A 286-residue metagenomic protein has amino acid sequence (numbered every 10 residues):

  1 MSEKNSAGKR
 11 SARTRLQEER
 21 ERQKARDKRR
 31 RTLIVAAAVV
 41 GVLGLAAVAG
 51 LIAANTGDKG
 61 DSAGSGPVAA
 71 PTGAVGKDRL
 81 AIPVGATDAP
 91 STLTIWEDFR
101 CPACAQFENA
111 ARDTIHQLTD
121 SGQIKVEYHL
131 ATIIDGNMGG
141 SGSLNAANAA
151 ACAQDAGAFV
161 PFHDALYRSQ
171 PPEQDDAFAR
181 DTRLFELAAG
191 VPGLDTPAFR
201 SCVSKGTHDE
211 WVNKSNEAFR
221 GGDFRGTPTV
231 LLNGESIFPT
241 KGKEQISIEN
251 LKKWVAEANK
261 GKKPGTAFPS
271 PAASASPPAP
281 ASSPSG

Functional and structural regions predicted by a protein language model:
S2-A38, G50, T92-L118, N148-A158 (+2 more regions): Primarily hydrophobic membrane-targeting regions of prokaryotic envelope proteins
S2-I34, G44-A46, G50-T56, A189-G286: C-terminal cap of thioredoxin/glutaredoxin-like
R13-L16, G76-I82, N148-C152, A179-R183: Short acidic/polar alpha-helix capping motifs at helix-coil junctions
V39-L43: Hydrophobic alpha-helical membrane-embedded or membrane-associated segments
T56-G122, Y128-L130, N259-G286: Extracytoplasmic low-complexity, Pro/Thr/Ser/Ala/Gly-rich segments that lie immediately after a secretion/anchoring
A89, F99, A105-R183: Structural alpha/beta surface segment adjacent to cysteine/selenocysteine redox centers across thiol/disulfide enzymes
E186: Short, structured helix-loop element that forms part of the nucleotide-activated donor/catalytic region
